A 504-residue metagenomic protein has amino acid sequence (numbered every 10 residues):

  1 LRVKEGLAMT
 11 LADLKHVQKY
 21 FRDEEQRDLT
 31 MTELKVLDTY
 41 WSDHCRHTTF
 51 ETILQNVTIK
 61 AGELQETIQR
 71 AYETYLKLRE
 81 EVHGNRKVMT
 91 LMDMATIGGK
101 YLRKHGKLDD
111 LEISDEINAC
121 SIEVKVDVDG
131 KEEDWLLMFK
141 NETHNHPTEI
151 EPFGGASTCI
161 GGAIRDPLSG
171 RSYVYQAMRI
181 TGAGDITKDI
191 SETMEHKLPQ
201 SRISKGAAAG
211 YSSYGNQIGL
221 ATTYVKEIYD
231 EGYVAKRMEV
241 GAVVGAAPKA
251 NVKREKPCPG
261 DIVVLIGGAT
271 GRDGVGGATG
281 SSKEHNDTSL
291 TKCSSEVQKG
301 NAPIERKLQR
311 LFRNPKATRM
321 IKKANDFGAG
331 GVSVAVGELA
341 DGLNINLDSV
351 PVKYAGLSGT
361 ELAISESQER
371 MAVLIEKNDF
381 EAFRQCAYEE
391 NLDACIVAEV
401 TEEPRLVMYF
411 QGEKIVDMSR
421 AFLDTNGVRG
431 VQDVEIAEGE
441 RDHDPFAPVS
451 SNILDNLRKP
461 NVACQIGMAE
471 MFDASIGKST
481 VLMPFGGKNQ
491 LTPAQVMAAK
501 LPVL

Functional and structural regions predicted by a protein language model:
L1-L504: Glycine/proline-enriched, intrinsically flexible loops and inter-domain linkers
